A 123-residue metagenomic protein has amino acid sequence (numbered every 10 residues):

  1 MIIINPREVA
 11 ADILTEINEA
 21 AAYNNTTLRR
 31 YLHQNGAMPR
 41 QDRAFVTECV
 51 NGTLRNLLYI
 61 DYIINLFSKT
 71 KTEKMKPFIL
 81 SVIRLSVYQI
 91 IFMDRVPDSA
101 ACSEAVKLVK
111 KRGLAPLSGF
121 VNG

Functional and structural regions predicted by a protein language model:
M1-G123: Class I Rossmann-like S-adenosyl-L-methionine
